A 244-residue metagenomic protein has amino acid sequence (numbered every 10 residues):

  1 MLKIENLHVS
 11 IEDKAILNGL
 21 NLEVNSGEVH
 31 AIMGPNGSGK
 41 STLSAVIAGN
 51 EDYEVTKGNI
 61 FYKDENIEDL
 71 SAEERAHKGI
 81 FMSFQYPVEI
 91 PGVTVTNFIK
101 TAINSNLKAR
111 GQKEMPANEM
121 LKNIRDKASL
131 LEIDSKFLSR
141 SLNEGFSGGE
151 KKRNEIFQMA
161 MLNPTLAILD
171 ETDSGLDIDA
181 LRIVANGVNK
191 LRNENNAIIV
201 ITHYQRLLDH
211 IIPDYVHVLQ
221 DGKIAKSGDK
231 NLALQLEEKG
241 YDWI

Functional and structural regions predicted by a protein language model:
L2-I4, L17-G19: Conserved structural motif at the start of ABC-family nucleotide-binding domains
M33-P35: The feature captures the beta-strand-to-loop junction immediately N-terminal to the Walker
N59-R75, N143: ABC ATPase NBD Q-loop/coupling interface
M82, Y86, G92-K108, N123: Q-loop/switch helix immediately C-terminal to the Walker
M159-A160: ABC ATPase C-loop
I168-T172, D179: Walker B catalytic motif
Y215, L219, K223-I244: Conserved beta-strand-loop-alpha-helix hinge in the C-terminal portion of ABC ATPase nucleotide-binding domains
